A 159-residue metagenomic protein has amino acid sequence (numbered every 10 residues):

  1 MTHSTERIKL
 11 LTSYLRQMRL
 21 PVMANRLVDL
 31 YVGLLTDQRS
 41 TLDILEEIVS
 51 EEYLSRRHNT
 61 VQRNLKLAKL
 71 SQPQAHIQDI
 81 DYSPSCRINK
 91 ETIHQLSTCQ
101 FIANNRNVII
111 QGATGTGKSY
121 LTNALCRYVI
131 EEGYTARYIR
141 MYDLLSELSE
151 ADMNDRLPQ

Functional and structural regions predicted by a protein language model:
M1-M18: Charged, compositionally biased N-terminal leader segments and the immediate start of the first structured element
I8, Q17, A24, K90 (+2 more regions): Amphipathic alpha-helical transducer elements in NTP-driven molecular machines
R16, L20-P73: Interdomain "pre-motor" coupling segment immediately N-terminal to P-loop NTPase/helicase cores
K66-I77, D81, C86: AAA+ P-loop NTPase catalytic core
C86-H94, A136-Q159: Short glycine-rich substrate-engagement loop in P-loop NTPases that contacts/grips substrate
S97-N105: Phosphate-binding P-loop
I110-Y134: Walker A/P-loop
